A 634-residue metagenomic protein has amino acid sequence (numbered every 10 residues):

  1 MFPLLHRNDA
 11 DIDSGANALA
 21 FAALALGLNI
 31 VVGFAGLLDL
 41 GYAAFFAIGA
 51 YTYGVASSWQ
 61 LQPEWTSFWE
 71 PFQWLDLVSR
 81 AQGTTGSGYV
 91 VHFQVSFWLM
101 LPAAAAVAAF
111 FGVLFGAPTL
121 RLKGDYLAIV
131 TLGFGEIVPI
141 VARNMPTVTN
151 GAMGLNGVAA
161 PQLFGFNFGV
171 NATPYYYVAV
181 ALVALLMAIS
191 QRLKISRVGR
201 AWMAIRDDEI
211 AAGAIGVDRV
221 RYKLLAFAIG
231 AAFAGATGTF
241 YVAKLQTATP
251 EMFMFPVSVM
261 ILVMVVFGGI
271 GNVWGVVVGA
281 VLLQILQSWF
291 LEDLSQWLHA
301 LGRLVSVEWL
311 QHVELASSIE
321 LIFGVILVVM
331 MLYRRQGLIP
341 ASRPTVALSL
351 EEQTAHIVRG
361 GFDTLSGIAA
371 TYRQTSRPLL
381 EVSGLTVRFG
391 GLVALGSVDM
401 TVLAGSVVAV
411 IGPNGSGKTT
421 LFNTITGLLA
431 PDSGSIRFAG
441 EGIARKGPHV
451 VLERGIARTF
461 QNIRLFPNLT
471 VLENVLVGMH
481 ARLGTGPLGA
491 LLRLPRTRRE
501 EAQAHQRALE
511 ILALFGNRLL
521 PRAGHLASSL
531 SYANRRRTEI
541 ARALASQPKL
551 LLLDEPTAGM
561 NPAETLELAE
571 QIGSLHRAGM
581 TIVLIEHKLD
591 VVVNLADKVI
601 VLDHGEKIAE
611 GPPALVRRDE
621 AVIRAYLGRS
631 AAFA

Functional and structural regions predicted by a protein language model:
M1-G367: Transmembrane alpha-helices and adjacent helix-loop boundaries
I411-P413: The feature captures the beta-strand-to-loop junction immediately N-terminal to the Walker
T426: Helix-to-loop junction immediately C-terminal to a conserved catalytic motif
G434-G442, R454, R507, A513 (+1 more regions): Conserved ABC transporter NBD signature motif
Q547: Conserved catalytic motifs of ABC-family nucleotide-binding domains
L551-E555: Catalytic Walker B motif of ABC-type/P-loop ATPase nucleotide-binding domains
